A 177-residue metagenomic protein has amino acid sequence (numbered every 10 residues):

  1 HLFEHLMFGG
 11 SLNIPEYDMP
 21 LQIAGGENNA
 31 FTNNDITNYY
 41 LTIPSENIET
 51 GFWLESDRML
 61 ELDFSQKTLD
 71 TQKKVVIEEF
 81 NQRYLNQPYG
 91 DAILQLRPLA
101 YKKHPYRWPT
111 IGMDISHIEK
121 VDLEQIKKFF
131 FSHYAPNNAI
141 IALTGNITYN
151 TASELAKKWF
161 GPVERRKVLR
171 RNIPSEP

Functional and structural regions predicted by a protein language model:
L2-T42, W108-I111: M16/MPP (pitrilysin/insulinase) zinc-metallopeptidase core fold and M16-derived inactive scaffolds
L6, G10-S11, G51, R83-P136 (+2 more regions): Scaffold signal of the M16-like zinc-metallopeptidase fold and its non-catalytic homologs
G10-S11, T42-V75: M16/insulysin-pitrilysin zinc metalloprotease superfamily fold
E16, L21-I23, N33-I36, D91 (+3 more regions): Short, solvent-exposed loop/turn segments at the edges of secondary structure
M19-I23, D63-N81, T148, K167-P177: Acidic/histidine-enriched alpha-helical segments
I23, N34-N38, T71, I93-L96 (+2 more regions): Extracytoplasmic
R107, P136, I140-P177: An aromatic/glycine/proline-enriched structural segment found at the starts of mature extracellular/organellar domains
